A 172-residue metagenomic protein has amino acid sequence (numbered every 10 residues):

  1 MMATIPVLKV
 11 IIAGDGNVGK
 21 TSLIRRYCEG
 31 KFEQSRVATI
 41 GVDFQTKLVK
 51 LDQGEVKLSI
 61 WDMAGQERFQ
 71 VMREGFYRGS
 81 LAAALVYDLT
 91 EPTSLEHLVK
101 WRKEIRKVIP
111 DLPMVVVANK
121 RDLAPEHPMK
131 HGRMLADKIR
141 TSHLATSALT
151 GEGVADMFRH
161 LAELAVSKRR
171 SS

Functional and structural regions predicted by a protein language model:
M2-A13, N17, S22-G30, Q45-S172: Ras-like small GTPase catalytic G-domain
S35-F44: Short beta-strand-centered segment that lines the nucleotide-binding/catalytic pocket of NTP-utilizing
